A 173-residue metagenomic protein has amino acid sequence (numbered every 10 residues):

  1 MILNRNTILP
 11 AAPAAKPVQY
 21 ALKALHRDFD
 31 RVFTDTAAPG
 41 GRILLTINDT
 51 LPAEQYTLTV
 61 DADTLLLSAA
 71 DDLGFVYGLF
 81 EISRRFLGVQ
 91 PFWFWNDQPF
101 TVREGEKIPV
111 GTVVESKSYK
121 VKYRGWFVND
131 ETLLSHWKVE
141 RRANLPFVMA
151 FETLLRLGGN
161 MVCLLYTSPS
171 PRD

Functional and structural regions predicted by a protein language model:
M1-S118: Contiguous, structured surface segment used for ligand recognition
P17, R142-A143: Residues that cap or flank secondary-structure elements
H26, F151, R172: Short glycine-/small-residue-rich flexible loop motifs, especially phosphate/cofactor-binding loops
I43-I47, M149, Y166: Hydrophobic transmembrane signal anchors and adjacent membrane-proximal interface regions, especially in viral
L66-G78, S83, F147-L165: Amphipathic alpha-helical packing elements
W95-E140, P146, E152-M161: An acidic-aromatic substrate-binding cleft motif
Y166-D173: Conserved small/polar residues in nucleotide/adenosyl-binding loops
